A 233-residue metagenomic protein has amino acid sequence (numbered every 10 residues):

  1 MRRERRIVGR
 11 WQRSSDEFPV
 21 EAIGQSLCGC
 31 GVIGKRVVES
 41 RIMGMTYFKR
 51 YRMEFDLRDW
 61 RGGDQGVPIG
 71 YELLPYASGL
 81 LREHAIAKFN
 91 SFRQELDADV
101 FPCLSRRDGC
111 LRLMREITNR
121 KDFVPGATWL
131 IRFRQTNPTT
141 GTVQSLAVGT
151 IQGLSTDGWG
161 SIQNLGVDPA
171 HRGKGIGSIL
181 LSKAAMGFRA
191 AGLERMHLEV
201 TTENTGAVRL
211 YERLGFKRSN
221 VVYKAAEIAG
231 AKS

Functional and structural regions predicted by a protein language model:
M1-A77, A225: Acyl-donor-binding surface of acyltransferase catalytic domains
A22, S26-G29, F188-E199: Conserved GNAT acetyl-CoA-binding A-motif
G44-W60, E194-R195, E199-S233: Active-site/acyl-donor-binding loops of N-acyltransferases
F48-L57, R61, V124-T128, F133 (+2 more regions): Catalytic cores of nucleotide-enabled group-transfer and carboxylate-activating enzymes in metabolic and assembly-line
E72-I86, F92-D99: A short beta-loop-alpha structural element at the N-terminal edge of CoA-dependent acyl/N-acetyltransferase catalytic
P102-Q144: Active-site rim helix/loop that mediates acceptor-substrate recognition in acyltransferases
T128-L130, G141-L154, S161-G166: Conserved beta-strand in the GNAT
V167, G173-A190, R209-R213: Conserved acetyl-CoA-binding loop-helix of GNAT-fold acetyltransferases
